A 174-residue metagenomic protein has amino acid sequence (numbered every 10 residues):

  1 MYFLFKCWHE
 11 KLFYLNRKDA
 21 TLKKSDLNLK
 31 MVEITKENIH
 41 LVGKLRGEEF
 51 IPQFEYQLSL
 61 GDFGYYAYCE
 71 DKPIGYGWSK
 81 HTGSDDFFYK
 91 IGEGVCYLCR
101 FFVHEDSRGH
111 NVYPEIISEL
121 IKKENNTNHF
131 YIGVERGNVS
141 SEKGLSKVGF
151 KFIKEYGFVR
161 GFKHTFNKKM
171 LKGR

Functional and structural regions predicted by a protein language model:
M1-E37, L41-V42, E49-Q53: Acyl-donor-binding surface of acyltransferase catalytic domains
F13, K151-F166: Conserved catalytic-core motifs of GNAT/GCN5-like acyltransferases
R46-F101: A conserved beta-strand-loop-helix scaffold within acyl/acetyltransferase catalytic domains
T82, L98, E135-G137, F158: An acidic- and aromatic-residue-enriched active-site/binding cleft used to recognize and process polar
R100-V103, G109-K123, E142-K147: Conserved acetyl-CoA-binding loop-helix of GNAT-fold acetyltransferases
E124-E135: Conserved GNAT acetyl-CoA-binding A-motif
R136-Y156: Conserved active-site alpha-helix within GNAT-family acetyltransferase domains
N167-L171: Short low-complexity, flexible loop/linker segments enriched in glycine and/or proline with clustered acidic
